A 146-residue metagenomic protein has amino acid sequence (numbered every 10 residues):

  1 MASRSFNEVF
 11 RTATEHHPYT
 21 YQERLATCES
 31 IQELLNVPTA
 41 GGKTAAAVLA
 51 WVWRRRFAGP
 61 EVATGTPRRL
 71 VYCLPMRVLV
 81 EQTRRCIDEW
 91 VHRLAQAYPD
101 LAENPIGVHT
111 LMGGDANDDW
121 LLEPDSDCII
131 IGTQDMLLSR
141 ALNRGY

Functional and structural regions predicted by a protein language model:
M1-Y146: N-terminal helicase ATP-binding lobe
